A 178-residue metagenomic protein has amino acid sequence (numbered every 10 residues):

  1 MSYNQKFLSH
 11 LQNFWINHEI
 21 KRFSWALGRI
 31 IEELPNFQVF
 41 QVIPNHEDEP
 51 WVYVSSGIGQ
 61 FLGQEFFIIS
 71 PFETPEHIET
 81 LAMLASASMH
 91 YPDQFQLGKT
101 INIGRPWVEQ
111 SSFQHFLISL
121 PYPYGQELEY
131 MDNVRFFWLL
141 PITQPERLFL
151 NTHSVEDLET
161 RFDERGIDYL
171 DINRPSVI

Functional and structural regions predicted by a protein language model:
M1-I178: Acidic, proline/glycine-rich low-complexity IDRs
